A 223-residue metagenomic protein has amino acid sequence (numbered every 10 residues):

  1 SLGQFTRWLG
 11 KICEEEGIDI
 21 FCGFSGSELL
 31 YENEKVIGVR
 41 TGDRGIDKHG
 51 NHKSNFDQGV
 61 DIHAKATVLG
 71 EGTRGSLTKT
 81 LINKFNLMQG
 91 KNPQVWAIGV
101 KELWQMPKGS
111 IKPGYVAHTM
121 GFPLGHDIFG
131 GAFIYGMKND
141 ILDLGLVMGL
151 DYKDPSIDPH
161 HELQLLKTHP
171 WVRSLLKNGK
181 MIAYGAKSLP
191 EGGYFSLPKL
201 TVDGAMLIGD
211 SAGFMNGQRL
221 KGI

Functional and structural regions predicted by a protein language model:
S1: Active-site-adjacent segment of FAD-dependent monooxygenases/related oxidoreductases
R7-W8, I12-S174, G213: Predominantly flavin-linked oxidoreductase catalytic cores and closely associated redox partners
I128, D154-G222: FAD/FMN-dependent oxidoreductases across multiple families
